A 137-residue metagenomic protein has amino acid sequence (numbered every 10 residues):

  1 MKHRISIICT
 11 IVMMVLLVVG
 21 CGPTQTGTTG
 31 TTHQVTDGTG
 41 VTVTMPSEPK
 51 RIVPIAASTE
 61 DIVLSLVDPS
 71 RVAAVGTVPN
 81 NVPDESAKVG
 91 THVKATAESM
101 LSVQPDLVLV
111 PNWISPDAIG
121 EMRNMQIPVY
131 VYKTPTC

Functional and structural regions predicted by a protein language model:
K2-I8, V12, V18-S58: Bacterial Sec-exported substrate-binding components of ABC uptake systems
T10, L64-V67, G120-M122: Short amphipathic alpha-helical segments
M13, E60, I119: Short glycine-/small-residue-rich flexible loop motifs, especially phosphate/cofactor-binding loops
T31-T32, T42-T44, D117-C137: Extracytoplasmic substrate-binding proteins
T36-T44, V89-L101, D117: Early extracytoplasmic/lumenal segment of secretory-pathway proteins
D37, T44, N80-P83, S102-V103 (+1 more regions): Acidic/histidine-rich, surface-exposed loop or edge segments in extracytoplasmic proteins
R51-N112: A short, structured surface patch at a secondary-structure boundary
